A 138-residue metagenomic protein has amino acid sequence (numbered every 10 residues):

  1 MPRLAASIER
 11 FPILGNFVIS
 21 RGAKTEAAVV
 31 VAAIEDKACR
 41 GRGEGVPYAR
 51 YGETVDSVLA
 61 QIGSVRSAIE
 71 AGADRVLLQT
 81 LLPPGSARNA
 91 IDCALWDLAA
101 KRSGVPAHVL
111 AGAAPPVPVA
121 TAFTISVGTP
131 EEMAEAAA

Functional and structural regions predicted by a protein language model:
M1-A138: N-terminal capping/lid subdomain adjacent to the active-site entrance of alpha/beta enzymes
